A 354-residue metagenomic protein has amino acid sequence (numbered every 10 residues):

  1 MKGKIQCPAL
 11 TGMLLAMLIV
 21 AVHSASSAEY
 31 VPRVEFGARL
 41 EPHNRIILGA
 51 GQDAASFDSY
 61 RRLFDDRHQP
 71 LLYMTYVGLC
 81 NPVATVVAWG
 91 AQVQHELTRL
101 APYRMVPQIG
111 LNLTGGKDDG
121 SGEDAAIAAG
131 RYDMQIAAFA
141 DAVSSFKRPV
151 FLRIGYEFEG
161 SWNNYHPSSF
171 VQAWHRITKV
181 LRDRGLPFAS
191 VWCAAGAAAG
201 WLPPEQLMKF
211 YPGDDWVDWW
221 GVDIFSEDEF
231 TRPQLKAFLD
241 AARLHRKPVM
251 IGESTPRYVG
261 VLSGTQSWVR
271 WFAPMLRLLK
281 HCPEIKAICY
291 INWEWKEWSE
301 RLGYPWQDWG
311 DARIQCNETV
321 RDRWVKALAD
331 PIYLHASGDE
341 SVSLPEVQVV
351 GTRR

Functional and structural regions predicted by a protein language model:
T11-A21: Bacterial N-terminal signal peptides
Y30-R131, P256-V259, C289-Y290: N-terminal substrate-binding region of glycoside hydrolase catalytic domains
N44-D53, P256-V350: Substrate-binding cleft of secreted/luminal carbohydrate-active enzymes
Q52-L63, V87-T98, M134-F139, G196-P212 (+2 more regions): Alpha-helical scaffolding within the catalytic cores of extracellular/periplasmic polymer-degrading hydrolases
P82-G196, D311: Substrate-binding cleft of extracellular glycoside hydrolase catalytic domains
Q92-Q108, D215, W219-V261: Glycoside hydrolase catalytic-domain groove-lining segments
L152, D218-W220, I288: Conserved, mostly hydrophobic/aromatic
R182-P204, P248-V259, Y290: Aromatic-lined carbohydrate-recognition surfaces of secreted/lumenal glycan-active proteins
